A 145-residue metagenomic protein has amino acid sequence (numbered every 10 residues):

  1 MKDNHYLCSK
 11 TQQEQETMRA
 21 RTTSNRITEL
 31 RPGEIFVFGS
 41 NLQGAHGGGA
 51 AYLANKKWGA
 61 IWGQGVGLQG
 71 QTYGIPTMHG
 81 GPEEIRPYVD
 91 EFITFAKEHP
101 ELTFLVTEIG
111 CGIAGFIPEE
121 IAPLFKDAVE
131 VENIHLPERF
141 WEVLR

Functional and structural regions predicted by a protein language model:
D3, L7-R145: Macrodomain-like recognition of ADP-ribose-binding/processing modules
